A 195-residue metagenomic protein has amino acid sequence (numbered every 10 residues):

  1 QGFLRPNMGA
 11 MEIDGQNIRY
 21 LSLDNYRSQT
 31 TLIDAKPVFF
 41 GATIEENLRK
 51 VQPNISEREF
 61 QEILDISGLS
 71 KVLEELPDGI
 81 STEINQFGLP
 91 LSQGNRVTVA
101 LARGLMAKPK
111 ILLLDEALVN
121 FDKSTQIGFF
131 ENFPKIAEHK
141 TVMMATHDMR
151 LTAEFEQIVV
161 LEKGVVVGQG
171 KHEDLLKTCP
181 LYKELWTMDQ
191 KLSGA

Functional and structural regions predicted by a protein language model:
Q1: Helix-to-loop junction immediately C-terminal to a conserved catalytic motif
L4, V99-M106: Hydrophobic/aromatic position at a conserved helix-loop-beta junction within ABC-family ATPase nucleotide-binding
R5, A10-N25, I127: ABC ATPase NBD Q-loop/coupling interface
P6, S70-V99, F121, Q157 (+1 more regions): ABC-fold ATPase nucleotide-binding domain signature/coupling loops
E12, R27, E45-Q86, F130-E131 (+1 more regions): ABC ATPase nucleotide-binding domain helical subdomain, centered on the C-loop/LSGGQ "ABC signature"
M106-K110, H139: A short, proline-enriched helix->beta-strand linker immediately N-terminal to the Walker B motif in ABC-type P-loop
L112-E116: Catalytic Walker B motif of ABC-type/P-loop ATPase nucleotide-binding domains
E131, H139, D148, A153-A195: C-terminal portion of ABC ATPase nucleotide-binding domains
